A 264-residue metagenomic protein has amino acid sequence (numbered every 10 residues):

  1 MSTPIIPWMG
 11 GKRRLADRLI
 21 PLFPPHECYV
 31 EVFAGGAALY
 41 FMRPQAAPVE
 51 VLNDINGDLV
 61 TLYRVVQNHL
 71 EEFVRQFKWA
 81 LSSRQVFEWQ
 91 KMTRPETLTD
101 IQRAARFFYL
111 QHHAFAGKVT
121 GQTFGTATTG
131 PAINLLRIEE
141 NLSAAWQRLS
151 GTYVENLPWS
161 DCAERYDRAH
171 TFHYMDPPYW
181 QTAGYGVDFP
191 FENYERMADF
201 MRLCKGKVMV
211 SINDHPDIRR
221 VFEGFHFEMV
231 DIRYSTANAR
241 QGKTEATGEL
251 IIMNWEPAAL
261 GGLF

Functional and structural regions predicted by a protein language model:
M1-L15, L22, A37, Q67-Y174 (+4 more regions): SAM-dependent nucleic-acid methyltransferase catalytic core
M1-V49, S160-F172, T182-F264: Class I S-adenosyl-L-methionine
P25-Q85: Conserved S-adenosyl-L-methionine
G57, H112, N254-E256: Non-catalytic surface loops within mature trypsin-like serine protease
Y63, Y179, F222: Conserved active-site tyrosine of GNAT-family acetyltransferases
